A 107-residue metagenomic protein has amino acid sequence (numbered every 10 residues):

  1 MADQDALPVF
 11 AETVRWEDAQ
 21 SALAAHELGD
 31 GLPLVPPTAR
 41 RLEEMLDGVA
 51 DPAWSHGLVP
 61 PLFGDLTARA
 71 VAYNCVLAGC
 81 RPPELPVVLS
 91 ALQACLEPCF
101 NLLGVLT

Functional and structural regions predicted by a protein language model:
M1-T107: Non-transmembrane, aqueous-exposed alpha-helical and coiled segments at domain scale
